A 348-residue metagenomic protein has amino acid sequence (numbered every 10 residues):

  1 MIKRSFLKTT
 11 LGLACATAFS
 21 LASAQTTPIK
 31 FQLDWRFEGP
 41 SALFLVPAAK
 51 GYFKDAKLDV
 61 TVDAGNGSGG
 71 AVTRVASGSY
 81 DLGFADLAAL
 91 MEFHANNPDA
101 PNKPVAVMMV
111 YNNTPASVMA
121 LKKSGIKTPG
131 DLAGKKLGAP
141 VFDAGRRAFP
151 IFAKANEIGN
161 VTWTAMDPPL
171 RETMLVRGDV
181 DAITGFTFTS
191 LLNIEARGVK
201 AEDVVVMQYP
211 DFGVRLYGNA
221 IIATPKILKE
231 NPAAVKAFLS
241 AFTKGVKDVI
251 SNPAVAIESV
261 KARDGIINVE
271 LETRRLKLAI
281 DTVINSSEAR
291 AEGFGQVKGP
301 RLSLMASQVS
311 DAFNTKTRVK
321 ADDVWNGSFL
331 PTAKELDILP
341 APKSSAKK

Functional and structural regions predicted by a protein language model:
K3-L7: N-terminal export leaders
G12-T17: N-terminal secretory signal peptides
F19-S23: N-terminal signal peptide c-region/cleavage motif recognized by signal peptidases
Q25-R177, D181-F188, M207-Y209, V214-R215: Short, glycine-/small- and polar/acidic-enriched structural segments that line small-molecule recognition paths
L87-A88, N97, L170-T173, V180-V269: Pocket-lining segment of extracytoplasmic ligand-binding domains
N160-W163, A201-V204, I266-L278, T315-V324: Short, surface-exposed acidic
E230-N314: Secondary-structure end/capping motifs
L302-K348: Conserved C-terminal helix/tail region of periplasmic/extracytoplasmic solute-binding proteins
